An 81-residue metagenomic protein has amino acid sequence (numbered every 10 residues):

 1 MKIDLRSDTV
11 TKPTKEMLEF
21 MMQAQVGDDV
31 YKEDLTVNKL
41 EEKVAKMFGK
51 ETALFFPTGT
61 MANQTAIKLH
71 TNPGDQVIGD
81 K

Functional and structural regions predicted by a protein language model:
M1-I3: Extreme N-terminal starter segment of soluble prokaryotic enzymes
D8-K12: Short polar catalytic/cofactor-binding loops
T14-G59, K81: Conserved N-terminal alpha-helix of the aminotransferase class I/II PLP-enzyme fold
Q23-Q25, Q64, Q76: Residue-identity detector for glutamine
A62-H70: Buried hydrophobic packing segments
L69-K81: Conserved PLP-anchoring active-site segment centered on the Schiff-base-forming lysine
